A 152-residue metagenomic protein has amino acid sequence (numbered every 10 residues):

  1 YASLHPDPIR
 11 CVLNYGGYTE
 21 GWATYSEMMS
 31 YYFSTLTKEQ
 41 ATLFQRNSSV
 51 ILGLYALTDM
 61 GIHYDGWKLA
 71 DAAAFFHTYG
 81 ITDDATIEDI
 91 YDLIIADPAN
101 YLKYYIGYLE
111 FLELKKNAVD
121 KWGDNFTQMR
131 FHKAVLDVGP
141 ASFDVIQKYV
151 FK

Functional and structural regions predicted by a protein language model:
Y1-K152: N-terminal maturation segment of proteins
